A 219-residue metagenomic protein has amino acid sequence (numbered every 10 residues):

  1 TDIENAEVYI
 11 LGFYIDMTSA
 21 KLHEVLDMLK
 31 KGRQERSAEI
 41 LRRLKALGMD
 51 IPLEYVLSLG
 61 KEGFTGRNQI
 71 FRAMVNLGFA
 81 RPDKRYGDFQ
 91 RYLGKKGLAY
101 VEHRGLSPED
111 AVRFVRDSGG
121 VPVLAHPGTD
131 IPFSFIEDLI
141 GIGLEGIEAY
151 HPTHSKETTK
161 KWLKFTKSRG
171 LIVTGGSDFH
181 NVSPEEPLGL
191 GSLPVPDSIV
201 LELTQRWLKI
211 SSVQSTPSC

Functional and structural regions predicted by a protein language model:
T1-G66, I142, G146-P184, S192: A metal-dependent hydrolase metal-coordination microenvironment
T1-Q34, R72, N76-G97, G189-S211: Active-site gating loops and adjacent loop-to-helix segments of metal-dependent hydrolytic enzymes
E35-E54, L59-L106: Active-site-proximal loop/helix segment associated with metal-binding centers of metalloenzymes
A99-I142: Conserved, well-ordered alpha-helix/loop/beta-strand core segments that scaffold catalytic motifs
F133-E148, R206-P217: Active-site-proximal helix-loop elements at catalytic-domain edges
S134, P184-E186: Short, function-defining helix-loop hinge/capping sites that tune catalysis or transport
